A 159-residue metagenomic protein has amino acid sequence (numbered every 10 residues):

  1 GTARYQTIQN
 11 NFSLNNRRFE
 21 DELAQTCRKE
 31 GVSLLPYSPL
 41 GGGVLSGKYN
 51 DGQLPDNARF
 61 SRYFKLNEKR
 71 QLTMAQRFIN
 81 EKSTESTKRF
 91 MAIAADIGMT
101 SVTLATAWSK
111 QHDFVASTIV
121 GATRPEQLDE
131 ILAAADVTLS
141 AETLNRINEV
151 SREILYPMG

Functional and structural regions predicted by a protein language model:
G1-E149, I154, M158: Beta/alpha (TIM)-barrel catalytic core signal, keyed to glycine-rich beta->alpha loops juxtaposed to Asp/Glu that bind
